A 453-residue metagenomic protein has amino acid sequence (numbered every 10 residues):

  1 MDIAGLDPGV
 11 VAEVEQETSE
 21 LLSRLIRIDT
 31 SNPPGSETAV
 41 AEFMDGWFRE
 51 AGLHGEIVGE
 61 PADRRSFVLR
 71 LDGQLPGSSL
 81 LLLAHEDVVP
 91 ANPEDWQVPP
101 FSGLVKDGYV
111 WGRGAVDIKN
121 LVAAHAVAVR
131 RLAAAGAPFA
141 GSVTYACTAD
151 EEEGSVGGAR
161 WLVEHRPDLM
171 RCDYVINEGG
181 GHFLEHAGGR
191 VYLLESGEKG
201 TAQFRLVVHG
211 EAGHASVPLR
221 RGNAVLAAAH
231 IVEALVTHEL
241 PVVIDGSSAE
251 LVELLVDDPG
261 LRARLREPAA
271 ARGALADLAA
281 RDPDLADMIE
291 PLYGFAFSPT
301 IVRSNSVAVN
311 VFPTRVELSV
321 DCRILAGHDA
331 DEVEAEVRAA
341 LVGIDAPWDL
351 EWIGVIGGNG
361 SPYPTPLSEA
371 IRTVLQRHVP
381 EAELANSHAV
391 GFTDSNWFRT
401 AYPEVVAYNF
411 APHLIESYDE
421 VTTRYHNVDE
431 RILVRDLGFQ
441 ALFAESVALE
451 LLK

Functional and structural regions predicted by a protein language model:
D2-A115, V122, L132-G141: Acidic/His- and Gly-rich active-site-bordering loop/insert found across diverse amide/peptide-bond hydrolases
L53, L75-G77, V89, F183-E185 (+5 more regions): An extended, acidic, His-containing surface patch that forms the Zn2+-binding/catalytic region of metallohydrolases
R64, G77, V98, A140 (+4 more regions): Short, solvent-exposed loop/turn segments at the edges of secondary structure
L71, V208, C322-I324: Hydrophobic beta-strand positions in extracellular immunoglobulin-like domains
V110, V116-L194: Acidic/histidine-rich catalytic neighborhood of metal-dependent amide-processing enzymes
A133, Y192-S196, D287, N305-N310: Short beta-strand/turn micro-motifs at beta-sheet edges
R160-L162, A215-V242: A short core secondary-structure module
G179-G180, Y192-R205, L414-V421, H426: Flexible glycine/proline-rich, aromatic-decorated loop/lid segments
